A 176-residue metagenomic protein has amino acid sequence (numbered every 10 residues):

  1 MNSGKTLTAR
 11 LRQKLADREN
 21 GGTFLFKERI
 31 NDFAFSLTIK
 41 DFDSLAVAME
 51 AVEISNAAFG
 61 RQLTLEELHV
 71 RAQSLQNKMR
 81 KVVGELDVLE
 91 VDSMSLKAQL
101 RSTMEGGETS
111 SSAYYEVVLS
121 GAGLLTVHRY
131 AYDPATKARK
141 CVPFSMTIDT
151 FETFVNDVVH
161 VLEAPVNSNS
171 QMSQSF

Functional and structural regions predicted by a protein language model:
M1-M79: Charge-rich, low-complexity N-terminal segments
L11-R12, M104-E108, Q171-F176: An exposure/low-complexity boundary signal
G21-E28, R80-L100, A164-F176: Short glycine-rich, low-complexity/disordered patches
F33-I39, S112-G121, L125-V127, F154-V155: Short, structured motif recognition centered on aromatic/hydrophobic residues
D41-Q62, S120-S145: Intrinsically disordered, low-complexity regulatory segments enriched in Ser/Thr/Pro and charged residues
A48-E116: The feature represents the first ordered module of a protein
E105-S111, V118-A122, F144-T150: Short, low-complexity cationic-aromatic patches
T126-F176: Mixed-charge, glycine-accented linear interaction segment located at domain edges/termini
